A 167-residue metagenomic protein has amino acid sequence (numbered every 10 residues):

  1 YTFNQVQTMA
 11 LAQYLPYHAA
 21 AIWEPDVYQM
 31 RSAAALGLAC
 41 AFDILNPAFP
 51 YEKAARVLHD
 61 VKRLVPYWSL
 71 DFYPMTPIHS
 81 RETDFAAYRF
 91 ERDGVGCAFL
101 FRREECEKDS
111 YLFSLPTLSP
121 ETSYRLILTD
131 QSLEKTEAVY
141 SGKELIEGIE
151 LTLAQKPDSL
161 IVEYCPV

Functional and structural regions predicted by a protein language model:
Y1-K135: Active-site-proximal substrate-binding groove within the catalytic cores of carbohydrate-active enzymes
E137-V167: C-terminal beta-strand-rich structural cap/linker in extracellular carbohydrate-active enzymes
